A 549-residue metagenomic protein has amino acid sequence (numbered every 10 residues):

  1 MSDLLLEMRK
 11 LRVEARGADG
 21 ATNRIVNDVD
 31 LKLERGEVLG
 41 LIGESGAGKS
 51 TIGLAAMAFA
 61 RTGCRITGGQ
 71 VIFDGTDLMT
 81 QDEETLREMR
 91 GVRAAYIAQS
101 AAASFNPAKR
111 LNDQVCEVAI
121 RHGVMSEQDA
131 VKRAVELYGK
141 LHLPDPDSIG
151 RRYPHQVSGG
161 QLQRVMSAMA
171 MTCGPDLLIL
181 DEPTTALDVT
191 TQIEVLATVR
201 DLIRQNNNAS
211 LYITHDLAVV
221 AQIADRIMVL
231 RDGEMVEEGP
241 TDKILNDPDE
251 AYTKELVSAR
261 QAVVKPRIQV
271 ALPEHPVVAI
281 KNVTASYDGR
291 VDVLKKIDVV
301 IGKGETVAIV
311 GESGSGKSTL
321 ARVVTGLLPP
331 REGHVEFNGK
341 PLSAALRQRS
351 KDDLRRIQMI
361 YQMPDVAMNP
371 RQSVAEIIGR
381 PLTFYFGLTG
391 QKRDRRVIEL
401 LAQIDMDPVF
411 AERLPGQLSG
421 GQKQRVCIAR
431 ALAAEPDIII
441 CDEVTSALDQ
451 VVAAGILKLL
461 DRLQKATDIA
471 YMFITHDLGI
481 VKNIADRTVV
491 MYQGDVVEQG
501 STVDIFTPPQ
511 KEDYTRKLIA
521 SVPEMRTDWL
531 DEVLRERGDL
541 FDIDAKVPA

Functional and structural regions predicted by a protein language model:
M57, R61, T325: Helix-to-loop junction immediately C-terminal to a conserved catalytic motif
R65-D77, G333-A344, D353: Conserved ABC transporter NBD signature motif
D77, D129-S148, K392-V409, A520: Conserved ABC ATPase "signature" region
P144-D147, T241-A279, R290, T502-A549: Charged, flexible cofactor/metal-binding loops and thiol motifs
R152-V157, Q161, L414-L418, Q422: Conserved ABC ATPase signature
G174, E435: Conserved catalytic motifs of ABC-family nucleotide-binding domains
